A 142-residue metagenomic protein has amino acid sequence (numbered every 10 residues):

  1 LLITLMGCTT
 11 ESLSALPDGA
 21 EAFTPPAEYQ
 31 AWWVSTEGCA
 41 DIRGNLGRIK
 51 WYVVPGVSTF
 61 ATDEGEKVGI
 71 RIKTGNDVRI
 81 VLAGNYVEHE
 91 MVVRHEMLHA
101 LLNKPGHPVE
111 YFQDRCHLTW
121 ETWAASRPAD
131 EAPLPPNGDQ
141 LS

Functional and structural regions predicted by a protein language model:
L1, L141-S142: Low-complexity, glycine/serine/proline-rich disordered segments that function as export/translocation leaders
L2, W32-W33, E110: Processing junctions and N-termini across compartments
T4-G7: C-terminal motif of bacterial Sec signal peptides marking the signal peptidase cleavage site
E11-V87, A132-P135: Auxiliary, metal-adjacent structural segments of Zn-dependent hydrolase domains
D41, L102-N103: Short loop/turn hinge sites at secondary-structure boundaries
W51, E96, P128: Short cysteine/histidine-rich zinc-coordinating motifs and their immediately flanking basic loops
D63, D77, Y86-M91, N103-L141: Post-HEXXH active-site segment of zinc metalloproteases
R94-L102: Short active-site segment of divalent metal-dependent hydrolases/proteases that encodes the spacing between
